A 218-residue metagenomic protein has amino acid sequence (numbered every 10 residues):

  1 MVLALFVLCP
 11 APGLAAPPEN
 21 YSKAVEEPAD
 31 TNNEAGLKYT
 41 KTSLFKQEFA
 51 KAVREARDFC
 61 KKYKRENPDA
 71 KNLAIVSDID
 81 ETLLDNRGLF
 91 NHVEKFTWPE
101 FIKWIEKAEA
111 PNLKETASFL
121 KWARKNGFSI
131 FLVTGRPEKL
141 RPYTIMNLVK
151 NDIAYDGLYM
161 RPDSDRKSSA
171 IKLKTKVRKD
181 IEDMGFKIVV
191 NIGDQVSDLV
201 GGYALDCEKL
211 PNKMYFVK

Functional and structural regions predicted by a protein language model:
M1-P10: Bacterial N-terminal signal peptides
G13-S77: Non-catalytic pre-domain segments flanking phosphatase-related domains
P17-A29, S43, F128, P137 (+1 more regions): C-terminal cap/substrate-recognition subdomain and adjoining C-terminal extension of metal-dependent phosphatase-like
K38-F49, I102-E109, F131-R136, D165-S168: Second-shell loop/turn segments in exported
F45-A56, N112-F119, L140, T144 (+1 more regions): Stable alpha-helical elements in mature extracytoplasmic
A74-N86: Asp-based phosphoryl-transfer active-site loop
L84-N112: Metal-dependent phosphoesterase signature
I102-F131, E138-P142: Short, acidic loop-to-helix structural element flanking the phosphoryl-transfer center in phosphate-processing enzymes
